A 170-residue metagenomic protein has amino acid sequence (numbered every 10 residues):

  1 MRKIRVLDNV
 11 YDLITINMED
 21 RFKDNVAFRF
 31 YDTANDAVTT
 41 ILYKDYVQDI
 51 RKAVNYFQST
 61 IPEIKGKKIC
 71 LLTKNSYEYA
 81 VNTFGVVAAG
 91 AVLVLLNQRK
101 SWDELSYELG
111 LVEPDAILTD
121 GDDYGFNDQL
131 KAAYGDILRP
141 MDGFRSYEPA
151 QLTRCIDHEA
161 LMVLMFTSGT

Functional and structural regions predicted by a protein language model:
M1-T60, K65, G110: N-lobe entry segment of adenylate-forming
N17-M18, Y46, I50, I69 (+4 more regions): Adenylate-forming
K23-V26, E148-F166: Conserved pre-ATP/AMP-binding loop-to-beta segment of ANL
T33-D36, L164-T170: Conserved adenylation A10 loop of the ANL superfamily
A37-I41, V54-K100: Conserved AMP-binding/adenylate-forming
G85, Y124-Y134: Short, aromatic/basic amphipathic alpha-helical patches
K100-N127, Y147-E148: Conserved ATP-dependent adenylate/AMP-binding module captured primarily in the ANL superfamily
